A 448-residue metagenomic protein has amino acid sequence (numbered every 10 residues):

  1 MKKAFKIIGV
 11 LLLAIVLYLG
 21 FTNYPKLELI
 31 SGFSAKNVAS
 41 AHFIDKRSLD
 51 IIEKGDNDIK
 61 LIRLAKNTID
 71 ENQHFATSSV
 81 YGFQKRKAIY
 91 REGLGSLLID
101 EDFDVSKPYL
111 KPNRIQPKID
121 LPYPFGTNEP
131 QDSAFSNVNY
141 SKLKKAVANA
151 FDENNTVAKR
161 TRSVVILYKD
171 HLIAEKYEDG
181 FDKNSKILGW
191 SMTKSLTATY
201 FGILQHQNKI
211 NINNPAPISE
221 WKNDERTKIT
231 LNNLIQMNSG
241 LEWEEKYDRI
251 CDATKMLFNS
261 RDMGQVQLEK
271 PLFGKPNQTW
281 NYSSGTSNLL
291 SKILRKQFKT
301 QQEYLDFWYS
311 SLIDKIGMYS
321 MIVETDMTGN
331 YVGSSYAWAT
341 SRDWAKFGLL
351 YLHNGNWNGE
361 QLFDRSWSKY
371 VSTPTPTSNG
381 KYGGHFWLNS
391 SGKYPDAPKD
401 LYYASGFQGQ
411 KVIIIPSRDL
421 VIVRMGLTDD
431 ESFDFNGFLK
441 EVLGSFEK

Functional and structural regions predicted by a protein language model:
S78, K144-F181, V412-I413, D419-V423: A short, well-structured edge-of-sheet supersecondary motif
V80-T156: Non-catalytic propeptide/linker segments at domain boundaries
K142-L143, V147, H171-K176, I250-P276 (+1 more regions): Short, charged, amphipathic alpha-helices and their helix-cap/turn boundaries
D170, I187-N213, L234, L290-L294 (+1 more regions): Active-site SXXK
A198, G285-L294, S335-N356, Q410-G426: Active-site-proximal alpha-helical segments within enzyme catalytic domains
H206-E242, E269-L272, K299-S335, A339: Active-site helix/loop module of the DD-peptidase/beta-lactamase fold, centered on the serine-lysine SxxK catalytic
K222-C251, M256-Q278, S283-N288, A339-R342: Conserved catalytic neighborhood of penicillin-recognizing serine enzymes
M318-T325, K369-V421: Active-site Gly/Thr loop motif
